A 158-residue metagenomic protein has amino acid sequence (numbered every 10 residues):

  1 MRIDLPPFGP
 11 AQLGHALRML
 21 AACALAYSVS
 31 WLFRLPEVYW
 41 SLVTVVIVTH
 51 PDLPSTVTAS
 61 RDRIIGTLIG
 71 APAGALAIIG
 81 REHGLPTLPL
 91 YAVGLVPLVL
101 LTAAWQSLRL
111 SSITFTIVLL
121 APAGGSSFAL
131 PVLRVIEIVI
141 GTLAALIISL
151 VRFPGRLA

Functional and structural regions predicted by a protein language model:
M1-A158: Alpha-helical transmembrane segments and their membrane-interface boundaries that form or gate the permeation pathway
